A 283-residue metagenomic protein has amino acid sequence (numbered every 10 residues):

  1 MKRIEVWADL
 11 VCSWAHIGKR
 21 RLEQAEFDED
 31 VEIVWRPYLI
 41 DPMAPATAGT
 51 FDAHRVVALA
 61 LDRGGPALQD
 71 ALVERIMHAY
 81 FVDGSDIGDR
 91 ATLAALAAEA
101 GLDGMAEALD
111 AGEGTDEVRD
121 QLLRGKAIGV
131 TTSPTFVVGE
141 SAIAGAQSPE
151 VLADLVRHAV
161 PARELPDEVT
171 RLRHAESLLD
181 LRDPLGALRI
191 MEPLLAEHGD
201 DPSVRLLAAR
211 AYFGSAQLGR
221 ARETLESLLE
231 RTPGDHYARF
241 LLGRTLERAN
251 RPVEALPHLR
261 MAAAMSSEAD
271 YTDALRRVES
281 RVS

Functional and structural regions predicted by a protein language model:
E5-L10, H16-A79: Structural alpha/beta surface segment adjacent to cysteine/selenocysteine redox centers across thiol/disulfide enzymes
K19-A25, R75-E192, A196, T272: C-terminal cap of thioredoxin/glutaredoxin-like
V169, S203, Y237, D270-Y271: Start-of-helix register in tetratricopeptide repeats
G199, P233, S266-S267: Short coil turns that delineate tetratricopeptide repeat
